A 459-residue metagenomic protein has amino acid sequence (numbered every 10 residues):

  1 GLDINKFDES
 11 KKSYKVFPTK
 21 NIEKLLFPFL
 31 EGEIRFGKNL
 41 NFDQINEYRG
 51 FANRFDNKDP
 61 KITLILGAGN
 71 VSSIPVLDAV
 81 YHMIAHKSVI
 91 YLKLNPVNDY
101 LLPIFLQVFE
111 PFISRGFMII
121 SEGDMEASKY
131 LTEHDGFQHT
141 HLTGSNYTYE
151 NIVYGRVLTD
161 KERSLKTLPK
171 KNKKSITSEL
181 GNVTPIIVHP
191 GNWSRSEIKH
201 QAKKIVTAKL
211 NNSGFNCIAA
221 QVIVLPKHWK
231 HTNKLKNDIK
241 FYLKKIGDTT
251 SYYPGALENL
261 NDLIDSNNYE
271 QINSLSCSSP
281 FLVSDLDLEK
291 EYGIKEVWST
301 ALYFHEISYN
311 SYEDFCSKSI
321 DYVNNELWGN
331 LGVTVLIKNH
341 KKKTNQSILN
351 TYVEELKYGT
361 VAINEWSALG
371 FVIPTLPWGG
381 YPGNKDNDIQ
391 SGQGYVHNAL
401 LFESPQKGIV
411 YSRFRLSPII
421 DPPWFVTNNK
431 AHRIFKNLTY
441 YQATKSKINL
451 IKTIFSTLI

Functional and structural regions predicted by a protein language model:
G1-E23, V335: Glycine-rich loop-to-alpha-helix module at the N-terminal edge of alpha/beta enzyme cores
S13-F112, T184: Conserved small-residue-rich beta-alpha loop and adjacent elements that most often cradle the phosphate/pyrophosphate
L64, P111, G136, K170 (+6 more regions): Conserved C-terminal structural/oligomerization subdomain of aldehyde/semialdehyde dehydrogenase
S72, E122-A127, Y147, A368: Short acidic loop-to-helix transition motifs that present clustered carboxylates
Y81-H82, L131, Y322: Hydrophobic/aromatic ligand-binding patch that stacks against planar heteroaromatic rings of cofactors or nucleotides
H86-I90, S114, E133-H139, L327-G332: Short, surface-exposed connector motifs at secondary-structure boundaries
V89-L92, I119-I120, I187, G332-T334 (+1 more regions): Short hydrophobic alpha-helical runs that function as membrane-insertion/retention elements
L106-I113, F117, E126-D135, H139 (+3 more regions): ALDH superfamily catalytic-core signature
